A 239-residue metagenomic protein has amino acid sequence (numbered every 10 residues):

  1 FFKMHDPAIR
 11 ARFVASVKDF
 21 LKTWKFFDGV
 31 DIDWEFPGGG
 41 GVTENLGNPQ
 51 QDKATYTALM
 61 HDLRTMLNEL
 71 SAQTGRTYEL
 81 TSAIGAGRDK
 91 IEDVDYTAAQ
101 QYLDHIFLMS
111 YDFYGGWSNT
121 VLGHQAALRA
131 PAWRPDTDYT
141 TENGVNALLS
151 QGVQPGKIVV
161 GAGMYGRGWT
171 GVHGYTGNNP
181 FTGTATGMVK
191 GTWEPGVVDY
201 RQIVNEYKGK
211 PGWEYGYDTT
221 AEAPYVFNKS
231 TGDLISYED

Functional and structural regions predicted by a protein language model:
F1-D138, P224-S236: Chitinase-like catalytic core of GlcNAc-active glycosidases
Y114-A127, P131, M164-D239: Glycan-binding loop/region signatures in secreted carbohydrate-active enzymes
D136, S150-G152: Alpha/beta-hydrolase-fold enzymes
A147: Metal-ion-coordinating, acidic/His-rich active-site neighborhoods of enzymes acting on phosphate-containing substrates
